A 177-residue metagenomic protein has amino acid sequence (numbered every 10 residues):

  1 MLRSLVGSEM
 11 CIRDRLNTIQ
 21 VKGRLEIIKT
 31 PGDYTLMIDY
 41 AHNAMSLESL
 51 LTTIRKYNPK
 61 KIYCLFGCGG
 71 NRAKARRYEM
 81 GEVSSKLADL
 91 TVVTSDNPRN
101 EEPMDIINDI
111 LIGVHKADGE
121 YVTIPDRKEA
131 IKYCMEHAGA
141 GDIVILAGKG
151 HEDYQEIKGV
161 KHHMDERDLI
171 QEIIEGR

Functional and structural regions predicted by a protein language model:
M1-G7, C11-I12, T91: Single conserved hydrophobic/aromatic residue that forms the stacking wall/gate of nucleotide- or nucleobase-binding
S8-Y40: Gly/charged, well-structured mid-domain segments that form the phosphate/adenylate-handling core of ATP-dependent
V21, M45-K116, G159-H163: Active-site beta-alpha connecting loops in nucleotide-dependent enzymes
I38, H42-M45, C68-K74, P125 (+1 more regions): Active-site glycine- and acidic-residue-rich loops that bind and position anionic ligands or nucleotide-like cofactors
G67, A147-H151: Short, well-ordered beta-to-alpha junction loops that form the rim of enzyme active sites and present histidine/acidic
A73, E102, I131-Y133, E152-I157: Short active-site-adjacent structural elements
H163-R177: Short, flexible loop segments at boundaries between secondary-structure elements
